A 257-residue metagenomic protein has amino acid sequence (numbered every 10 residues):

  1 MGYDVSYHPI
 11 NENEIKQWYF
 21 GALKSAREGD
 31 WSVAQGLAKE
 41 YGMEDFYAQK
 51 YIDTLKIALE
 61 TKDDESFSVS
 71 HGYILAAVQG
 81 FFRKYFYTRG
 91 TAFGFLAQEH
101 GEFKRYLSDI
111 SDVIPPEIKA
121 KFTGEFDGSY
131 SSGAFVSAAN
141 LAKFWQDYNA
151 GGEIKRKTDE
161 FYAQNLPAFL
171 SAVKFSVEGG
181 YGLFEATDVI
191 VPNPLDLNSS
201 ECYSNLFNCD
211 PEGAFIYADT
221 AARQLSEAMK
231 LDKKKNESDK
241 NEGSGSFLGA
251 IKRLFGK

Functional and structural regions predicted by a protein language model:
M1-K257: Acidic (Asp/Glu-rich) sequence patches and key acidic residues that form negatively charged surfaces used
